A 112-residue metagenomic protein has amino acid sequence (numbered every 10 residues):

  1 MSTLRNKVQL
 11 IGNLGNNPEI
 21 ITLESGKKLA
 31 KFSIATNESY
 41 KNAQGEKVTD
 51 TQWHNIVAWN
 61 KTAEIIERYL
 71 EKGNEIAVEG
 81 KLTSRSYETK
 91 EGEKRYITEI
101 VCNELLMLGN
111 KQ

Functional and structural regions predicted by a protein language model:
M1-Q112: Single-stranded nucleic acid-binding surfaces, predominantly the OB-fold ssDNA-binding core
